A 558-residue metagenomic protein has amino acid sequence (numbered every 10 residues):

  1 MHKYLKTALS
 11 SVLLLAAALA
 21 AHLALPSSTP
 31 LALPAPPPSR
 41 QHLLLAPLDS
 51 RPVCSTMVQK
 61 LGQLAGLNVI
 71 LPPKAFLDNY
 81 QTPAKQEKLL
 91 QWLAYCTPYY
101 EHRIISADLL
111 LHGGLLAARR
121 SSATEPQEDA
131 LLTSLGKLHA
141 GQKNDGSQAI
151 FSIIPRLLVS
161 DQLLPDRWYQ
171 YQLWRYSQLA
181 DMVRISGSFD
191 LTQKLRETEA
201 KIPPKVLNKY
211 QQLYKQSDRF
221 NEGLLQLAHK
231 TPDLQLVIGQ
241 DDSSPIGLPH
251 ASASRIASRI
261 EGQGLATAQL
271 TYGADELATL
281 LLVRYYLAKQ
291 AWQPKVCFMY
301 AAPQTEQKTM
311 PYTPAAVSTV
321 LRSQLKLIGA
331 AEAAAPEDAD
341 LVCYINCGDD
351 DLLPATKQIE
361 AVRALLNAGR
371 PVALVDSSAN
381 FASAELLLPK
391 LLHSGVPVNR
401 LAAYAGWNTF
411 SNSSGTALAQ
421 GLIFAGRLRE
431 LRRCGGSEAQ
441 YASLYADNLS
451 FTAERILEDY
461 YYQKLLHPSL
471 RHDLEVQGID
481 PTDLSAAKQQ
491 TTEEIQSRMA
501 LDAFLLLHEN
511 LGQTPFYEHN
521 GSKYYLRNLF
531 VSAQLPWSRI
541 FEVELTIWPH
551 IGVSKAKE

Functional and structural regions predicted by a protein language model:
H2-V12: N-terminal Sec-pathway targeting helices
S11-H22: Hydrophobic membrane-insertion alpha-helices, especially the h-region of bacterial N-terminal signal peptides
P26, P30-E558: An N-terminal assembly and electron-transfer interface module characteristic of large anaerobic redox and radical
